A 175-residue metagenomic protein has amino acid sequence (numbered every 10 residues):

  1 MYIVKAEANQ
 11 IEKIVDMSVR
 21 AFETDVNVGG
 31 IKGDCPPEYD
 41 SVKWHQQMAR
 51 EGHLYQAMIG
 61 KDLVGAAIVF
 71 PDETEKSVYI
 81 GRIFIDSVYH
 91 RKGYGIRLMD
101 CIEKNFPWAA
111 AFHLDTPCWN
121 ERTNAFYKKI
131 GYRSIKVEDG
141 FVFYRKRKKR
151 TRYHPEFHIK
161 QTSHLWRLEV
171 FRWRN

Functional and structural regions predicted by a protein language model:
Y2-D16: A short beta-loop-alpha structural element at the N-terminal edge of CoA-dependent acyl/N-acetyltransferase catalytic
V19-W44: Conserved GNAT-fold acetyl-CoA-binding loop/helix
V42-Q56: A short helix-loop-beta-strand connector motif used in the catalytic cores of GNAT acetyltransferases and, in some
Q56, D62-P71, Y79, F84: Conserved beta-strand in the GNAT
K76-S87, D115: Conserved acetyl-CoA binding element of GNAT-fold acetyltransferases
I85, R91-K104, A125, K129: Conserved acetyl-CoA-binding loop-helix of GNAT-fold acetyltransferases
M99, N105-C118: Conserved GNAT acetyl-CoA-binding A-motif
H113-C118, N124, K128-K146: Conserved catalytic-core motifs of GNAT/GCN5-like acyltransferases
